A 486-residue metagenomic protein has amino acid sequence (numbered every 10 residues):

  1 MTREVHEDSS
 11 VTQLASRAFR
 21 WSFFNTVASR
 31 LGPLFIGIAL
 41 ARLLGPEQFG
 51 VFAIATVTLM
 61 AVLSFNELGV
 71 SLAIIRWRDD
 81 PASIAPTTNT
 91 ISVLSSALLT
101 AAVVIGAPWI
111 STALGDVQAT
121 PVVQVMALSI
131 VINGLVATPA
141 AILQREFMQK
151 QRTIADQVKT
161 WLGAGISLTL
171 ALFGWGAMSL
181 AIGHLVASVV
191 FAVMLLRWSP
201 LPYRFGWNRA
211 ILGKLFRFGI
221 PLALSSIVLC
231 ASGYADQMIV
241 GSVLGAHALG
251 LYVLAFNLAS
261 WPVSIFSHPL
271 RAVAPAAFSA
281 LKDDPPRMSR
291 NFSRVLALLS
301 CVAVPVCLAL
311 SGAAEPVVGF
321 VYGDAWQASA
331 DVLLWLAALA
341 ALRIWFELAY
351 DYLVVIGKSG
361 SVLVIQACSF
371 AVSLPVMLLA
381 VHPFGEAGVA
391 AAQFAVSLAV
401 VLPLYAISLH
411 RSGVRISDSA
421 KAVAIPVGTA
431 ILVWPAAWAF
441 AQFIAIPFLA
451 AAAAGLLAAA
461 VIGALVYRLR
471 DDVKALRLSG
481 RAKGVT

Functional and structural regions predicted by a protein language model:
M1-E4, V27, T90-G115, P121-V125 (+7 more regions): Alpha-helical transmembrane segments of multi-pass membrane transport and lipid-handling proteins
M1-L34, I75, D79-T90, V117-A119 (+4 more regions): N-terminal membrane topogenesis motif
M1-S9, V414-I416, V423, P435-T486: Membrane-proximal transmembrane or re-entrant/amphipathic helices at the cytosolic face
T2-V11, A15, K150, V193-Y234 (+3 more regions): Interhelical loop/hinge segments that connect adjacent transmembrane helices in multipass membrane
R3, V11-L68, S95-A107, Q124 (+5 more regions): Signature of the first transmembrane helix
S16, A73-A82, I132-V158, F173 (+4 more regions): Membrane-interface junctions at transmembrane-helix termini in multi-pass inner-membrane proteins
P33, F65-A82, Q144-R145, A255 (+2 more regions): Helix-loop junctions and terminal segments of transmembrane helices in multi-pass membrane transport/translocation
A39-T56, P108, T112, T120-P121 (+8 more regions): Membrane-interface helix-loop junctions in multi-pass transport and translocation proteins
